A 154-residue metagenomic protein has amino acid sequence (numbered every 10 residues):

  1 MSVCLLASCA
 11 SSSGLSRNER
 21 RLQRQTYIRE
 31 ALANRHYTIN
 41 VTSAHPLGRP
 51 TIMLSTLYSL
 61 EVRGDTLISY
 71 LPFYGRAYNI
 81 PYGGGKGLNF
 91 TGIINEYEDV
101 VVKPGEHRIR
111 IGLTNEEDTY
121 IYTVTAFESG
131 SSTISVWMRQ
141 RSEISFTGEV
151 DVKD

Functional and structural regions predicted by a protein language model:
M1-C4: Sec-dependent N-terminal signal peptides
L6-S8: C-terminal motif of bacterial Sec signal peptides marking the signal peptidase cleavage site
A10-S13: Bacterial signal peptide processing site
N18-Y78: N-terminal secretory signal peptides
H45-L54, G83-T91, R110-E117: Short, solvent-exposed secondary-structure boundary motifs
P50-T51, Y78-G83, I144-G148: A short, polar/proline- and glycine-enriched secondary-structure boundary/capping micro-motif
L60-E106: Mature extracytoplasmic domains of secretory-pathway proteins
G92-D154: Helix-rich interaction surfaces within compact, conserved domain-sized segments that mediate assembly or partner
